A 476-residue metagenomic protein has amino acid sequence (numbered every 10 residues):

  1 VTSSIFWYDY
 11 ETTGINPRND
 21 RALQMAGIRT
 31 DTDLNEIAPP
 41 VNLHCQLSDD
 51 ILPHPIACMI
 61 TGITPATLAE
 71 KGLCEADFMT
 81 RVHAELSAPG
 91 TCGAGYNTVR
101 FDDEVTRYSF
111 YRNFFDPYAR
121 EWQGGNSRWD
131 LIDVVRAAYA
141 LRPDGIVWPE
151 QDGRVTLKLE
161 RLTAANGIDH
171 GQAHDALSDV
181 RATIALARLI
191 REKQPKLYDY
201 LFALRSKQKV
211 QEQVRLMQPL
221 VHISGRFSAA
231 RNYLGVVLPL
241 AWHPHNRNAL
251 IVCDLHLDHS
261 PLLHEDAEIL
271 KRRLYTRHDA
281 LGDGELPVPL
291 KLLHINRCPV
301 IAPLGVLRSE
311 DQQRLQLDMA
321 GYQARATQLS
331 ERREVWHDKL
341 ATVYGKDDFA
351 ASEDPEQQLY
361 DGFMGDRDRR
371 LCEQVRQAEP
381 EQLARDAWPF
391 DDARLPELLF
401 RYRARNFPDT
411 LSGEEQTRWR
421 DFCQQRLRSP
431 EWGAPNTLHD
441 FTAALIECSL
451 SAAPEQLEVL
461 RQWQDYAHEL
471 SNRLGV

Functional and structural regions predicted by a protein language model:
S3, N19-M25, R29-I63, A84-L197 (+7 more regions): Metal-dependent phosphoesterase core characteristic of DEDDh/y 3'-5' exonuclease domains
W7-D9, D254: Short hydrophobic beta-strand that contains or immediately precedes a catalytic carboxylate
E11-R18: Short acidic, Gly/Ser-rich segments with clustered Asp/Glu that frequently serve as metal-coordination loops in enzyme
T12, L47, D133, H256-H259: Short, flexible loop/turn elements at secondary-structure junctions
I60-R81, E85: Metal-dependent phosphoesterase signature
E192, A203-D283: Acidic catalytic cores of enzymes that act on phosphate-bearing nucleotides/polynucleotides
P244-Q425: Long, charge-rich C-terminal accessory regions
R418-V476: C-terminal non-catalytic accessory extensions
